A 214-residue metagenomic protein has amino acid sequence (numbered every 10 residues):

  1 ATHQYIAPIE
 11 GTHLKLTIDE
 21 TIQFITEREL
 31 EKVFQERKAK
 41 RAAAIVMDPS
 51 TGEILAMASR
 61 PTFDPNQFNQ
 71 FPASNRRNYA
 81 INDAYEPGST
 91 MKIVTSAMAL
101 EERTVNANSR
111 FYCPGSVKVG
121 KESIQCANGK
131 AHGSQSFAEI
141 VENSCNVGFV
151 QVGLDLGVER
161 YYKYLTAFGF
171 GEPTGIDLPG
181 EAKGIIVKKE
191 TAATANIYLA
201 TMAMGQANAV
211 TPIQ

Functional and structural regions predicted by a protein language model:
T2-A42: Conserved, well-ordered alpha-helix/loop/beta-strand core segments that scaffold catalytic motifs
T2-Y5, I18, A44, P49-S89 (+1 more regions): Beta-lactam-recognizing serine transpeptidase/beta-lactamase-like catalytic domain environment
